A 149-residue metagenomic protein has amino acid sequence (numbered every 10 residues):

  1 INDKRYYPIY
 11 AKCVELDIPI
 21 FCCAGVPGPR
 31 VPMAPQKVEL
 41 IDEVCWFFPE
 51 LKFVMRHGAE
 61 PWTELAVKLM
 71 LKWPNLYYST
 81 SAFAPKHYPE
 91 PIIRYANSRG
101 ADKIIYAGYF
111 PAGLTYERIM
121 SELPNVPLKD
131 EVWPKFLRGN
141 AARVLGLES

Functional and structural regions predicted by a protein language model:
I1-I105: Catalytic pocket-lining loop regions of alpha/beta-barrel enzymes, especially the amidohydrolase/enolase/GH5 lineages
C13, H57, Y78, Y109 (+3 more regions): Conserved, mostly hydrophobic/aromatic
G28-R30, G113-Y116: Short catalytic/ligand-binding loop motif for oxyanion handling, primarily in non-cytosolic enzymes, centered on
E60-W62, A84-P85, P111, N140 (+1 more regions): Residue-level detector of flexible, active-site-proximal loop/helix-junction positions within diverse enzyme catalytic
N75-L76, F110, L114: Glycine-rich, positively charged active-site loop/lid region within alpha/beta enzyme cores that binds and organizes
G100-I105, L114-S149: Mid-to-C-terminal alpha-helical segments outside catalytic/metal-binding sites
